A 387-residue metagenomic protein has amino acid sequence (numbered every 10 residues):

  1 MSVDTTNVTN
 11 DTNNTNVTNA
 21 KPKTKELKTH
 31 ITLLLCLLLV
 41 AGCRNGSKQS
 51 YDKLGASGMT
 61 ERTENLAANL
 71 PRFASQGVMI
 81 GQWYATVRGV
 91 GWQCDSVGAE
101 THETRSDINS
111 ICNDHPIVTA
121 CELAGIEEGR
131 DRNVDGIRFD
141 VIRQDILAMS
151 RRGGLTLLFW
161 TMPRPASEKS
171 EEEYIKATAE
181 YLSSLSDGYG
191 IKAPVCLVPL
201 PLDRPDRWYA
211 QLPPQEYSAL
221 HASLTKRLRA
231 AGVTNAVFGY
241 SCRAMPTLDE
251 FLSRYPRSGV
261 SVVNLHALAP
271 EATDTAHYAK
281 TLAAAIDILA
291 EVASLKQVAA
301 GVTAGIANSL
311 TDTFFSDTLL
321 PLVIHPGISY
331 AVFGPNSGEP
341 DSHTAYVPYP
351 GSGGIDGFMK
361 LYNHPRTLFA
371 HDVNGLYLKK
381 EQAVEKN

Functional and structural regions predicted by a protein language model:
V40-G42: C-terminal motif of bacterial Sec signal peptides marking the signal peptidase cleavage site
G46-V118, V373-K386: N-terminal module-boundary/linker segments of secreted carbohydrate-active enzymes
G81-Y84, A299-N387: Substrate-binding cleft of secreted/luminal carbohydrate-active enzymes
A99-I108, D140-Q144, E180-Y181, C242-Y255 (+2 more regions): Alpha-helical scaffolding within the catalytic cores of extracellular/periplasmic polymer-degrading hydrolases
D107-D114, R143-G153, S183-I191, L252-S258 (+2 more regions): Acidic (Asp/Glu)-rich catalytic clusters
A124-T234: Substrate-binding cleft of extracellular glycoside hydrolase catalytic domains
C196-P199, T225-L248, Q297-N308, F333: Aromatic-lined carbohydrate-recognition surfaces of secreted/lumenal glycan-active proteins
S253-S258, L265-N308, G354-F369: Glycoside hydrolase catalytic-domain groove-lining segments
